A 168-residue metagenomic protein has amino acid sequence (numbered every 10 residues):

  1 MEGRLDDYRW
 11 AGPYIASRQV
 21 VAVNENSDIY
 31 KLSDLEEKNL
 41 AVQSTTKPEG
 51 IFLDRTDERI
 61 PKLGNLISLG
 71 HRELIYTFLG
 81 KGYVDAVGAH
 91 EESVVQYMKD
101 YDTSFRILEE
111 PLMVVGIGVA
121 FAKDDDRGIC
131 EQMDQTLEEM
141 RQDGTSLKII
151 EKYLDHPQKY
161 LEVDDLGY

Functional and structural regions predicted by a protein language model:
M1-D34, R106, P111: Acidic, polar ligand-binding/catalytic clefts
M1-D7, I51-D54, F78-M113: A ligand-binding cleft/hinge motif common to bilobed small-molecule-binding domains
M1-E2, E25, Q43-T46, H71-R72 (+2 more regions): Beta->alpha turn/N-cap motifs
A11-G12, P48-L69, M98-D102: Ligand-binding cleft/hinge of the Venus flytrap
I15-V23, K99-E138, H156-Y168: Periplasmic-binding protein-like
V20, S33, G50-D54, E73 (+5 more regions): Solvent-exposed, polar/charged alpha-helical surfaces in well-ordered, non-transmembrane soluble domains, broadly
N26-I29, S33-K47, V119-Q158: Extended ligand-binding regions for polar small-molecule ligands
L66-T77, V115: Short helix-initiation/N-cap motifs at beta->coil->alpha
